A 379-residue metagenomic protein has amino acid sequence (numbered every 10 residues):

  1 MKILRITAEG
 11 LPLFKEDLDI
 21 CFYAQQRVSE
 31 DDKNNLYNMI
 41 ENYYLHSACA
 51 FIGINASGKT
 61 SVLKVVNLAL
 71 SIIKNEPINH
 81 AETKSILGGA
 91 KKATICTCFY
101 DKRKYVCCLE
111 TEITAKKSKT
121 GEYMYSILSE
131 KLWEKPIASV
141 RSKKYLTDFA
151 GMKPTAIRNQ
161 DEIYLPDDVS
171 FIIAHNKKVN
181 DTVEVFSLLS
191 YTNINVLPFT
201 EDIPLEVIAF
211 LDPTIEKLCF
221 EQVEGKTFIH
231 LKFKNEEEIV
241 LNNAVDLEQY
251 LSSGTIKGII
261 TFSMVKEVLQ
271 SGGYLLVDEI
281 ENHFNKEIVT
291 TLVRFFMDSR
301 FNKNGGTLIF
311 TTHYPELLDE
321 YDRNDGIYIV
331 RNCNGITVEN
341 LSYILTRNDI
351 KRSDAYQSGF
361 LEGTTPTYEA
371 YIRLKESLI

Functional and structural regions predicted by a protein language model:
M1-L4, T291-I379: C-terminal lobe/lid and adjacent interdomain/linker elements of RecA-like ASCE P-loop ATPase modules
K2-N67: Pre-Walker A-like glycine/lysine-rich segment at the N-terminus of P-loop NTPase domains
A8, T97-R103, K131-E134, F233-I239 (+1 more regions): Short acidic, glycine-rich loop/turn motifs
Y44-A50, I54, K64-K116: Conserved P-loop NTP-binding catalytic core
A48-N55, T227-K266, I280-E287: Conserved ABC ATPase signature
E112-E224: Electropositive, glycine-dotted interaction segments that contact anionic polymers or phosphate-rich ligands
V265-G273: Short basic/glycine-enriched coil/helix segment immediately N-terminal to the Walker B
L275-D278: Catalytic Walker B motif of ABC-type/P-loop ATPase nucleotide-binding domains
